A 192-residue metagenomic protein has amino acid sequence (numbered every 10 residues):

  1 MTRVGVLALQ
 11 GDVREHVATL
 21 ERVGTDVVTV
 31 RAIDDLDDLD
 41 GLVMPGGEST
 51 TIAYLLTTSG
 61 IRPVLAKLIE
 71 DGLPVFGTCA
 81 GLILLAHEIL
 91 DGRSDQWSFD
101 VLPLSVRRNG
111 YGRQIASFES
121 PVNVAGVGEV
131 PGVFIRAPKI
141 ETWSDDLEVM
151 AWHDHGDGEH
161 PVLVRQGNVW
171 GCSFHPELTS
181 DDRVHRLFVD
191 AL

Functional and structural regions predicted by a protein language model:
M1, L39, D71-L73, Q96-W97 (+3 more regions): Short coil/turn connectors at secondary-structure junctions
M1-T58, P63-E70, D182-L192: N-terminal beta1-alpha1 cap of cysteine-dependent amidohydrolase-like domains
L9, A80, F174: Cofactor-binding loop segments of dinucleotide-utilizing enzymes, especially the Rossmann-like FAD- and NAD(P)+-binding
V13, L36, L84, D91 (+3 more regions): Flexible, glycine-rich phosphate/dinucleotide-binding loops and adjacent beta-alpha linkers at cofactor/substrate
V27-V28, V75, V169: Hydrophobic anchor at the start of a short beta-strand that flanks the dinucleotide cofactor-binding loop
M44, G77, C172: Redox-cofactor binding/interface segments in oxidoreductases and associated redox assembly factors
S49-N123: Cysteine-nucleophile active-site neighborhood
R108-L192: Amide-donor transfer/coupling interface in amidating biosynthetic enzymes
